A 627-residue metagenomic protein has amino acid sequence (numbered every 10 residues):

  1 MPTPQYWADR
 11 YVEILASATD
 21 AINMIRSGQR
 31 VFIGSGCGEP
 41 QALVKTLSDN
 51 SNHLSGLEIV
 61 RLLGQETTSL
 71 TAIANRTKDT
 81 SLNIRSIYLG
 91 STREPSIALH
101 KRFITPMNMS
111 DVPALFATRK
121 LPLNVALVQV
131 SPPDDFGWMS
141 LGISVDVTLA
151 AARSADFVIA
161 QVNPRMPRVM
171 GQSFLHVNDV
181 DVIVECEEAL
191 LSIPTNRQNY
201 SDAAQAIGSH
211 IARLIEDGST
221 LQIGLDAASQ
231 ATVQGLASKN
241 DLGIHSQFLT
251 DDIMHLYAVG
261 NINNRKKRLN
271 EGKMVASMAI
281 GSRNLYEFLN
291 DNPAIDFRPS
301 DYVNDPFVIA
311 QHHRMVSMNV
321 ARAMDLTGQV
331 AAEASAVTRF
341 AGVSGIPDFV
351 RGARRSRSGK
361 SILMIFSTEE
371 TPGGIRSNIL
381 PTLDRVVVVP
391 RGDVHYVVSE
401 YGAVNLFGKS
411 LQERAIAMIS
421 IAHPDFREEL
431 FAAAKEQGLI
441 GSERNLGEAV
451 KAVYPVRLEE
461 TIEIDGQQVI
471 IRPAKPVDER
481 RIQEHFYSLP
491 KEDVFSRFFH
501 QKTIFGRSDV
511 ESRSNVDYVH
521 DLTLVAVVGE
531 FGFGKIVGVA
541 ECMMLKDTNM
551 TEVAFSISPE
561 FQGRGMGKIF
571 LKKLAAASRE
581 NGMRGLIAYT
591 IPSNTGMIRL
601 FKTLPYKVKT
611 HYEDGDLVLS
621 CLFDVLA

Functional and structural regions predicted by a protein language model:
M1-G447: Conserved alpha/beta enzyme-core scaffold
A452-A627: Long, contiguous binding/interaction regions
